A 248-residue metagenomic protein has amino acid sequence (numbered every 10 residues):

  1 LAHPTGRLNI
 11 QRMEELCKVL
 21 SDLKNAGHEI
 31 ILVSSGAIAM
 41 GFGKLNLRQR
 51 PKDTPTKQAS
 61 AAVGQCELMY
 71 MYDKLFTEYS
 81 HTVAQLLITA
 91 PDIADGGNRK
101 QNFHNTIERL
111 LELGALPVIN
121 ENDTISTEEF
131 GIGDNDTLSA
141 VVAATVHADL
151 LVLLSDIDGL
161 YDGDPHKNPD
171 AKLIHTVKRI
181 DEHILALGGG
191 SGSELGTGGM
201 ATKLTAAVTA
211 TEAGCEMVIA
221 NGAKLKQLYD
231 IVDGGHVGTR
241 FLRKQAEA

Functional and structural regions predicted by a protein language model:
L1-A248: C-terminal catalytic "cap/lid" subdomain
